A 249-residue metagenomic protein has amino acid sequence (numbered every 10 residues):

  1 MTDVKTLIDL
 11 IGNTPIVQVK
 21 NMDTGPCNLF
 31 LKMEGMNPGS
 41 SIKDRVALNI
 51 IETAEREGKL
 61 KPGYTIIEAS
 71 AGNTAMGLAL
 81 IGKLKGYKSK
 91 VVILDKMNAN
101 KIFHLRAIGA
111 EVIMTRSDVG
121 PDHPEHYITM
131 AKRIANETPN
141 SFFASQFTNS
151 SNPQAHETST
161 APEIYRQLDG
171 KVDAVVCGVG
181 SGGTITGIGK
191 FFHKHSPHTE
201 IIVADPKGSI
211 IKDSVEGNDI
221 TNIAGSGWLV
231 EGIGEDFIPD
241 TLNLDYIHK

Functional and structural regions predicted by a protein language model:
M1-K249: PLP-dependent amino-acid enzyme catalytic core
